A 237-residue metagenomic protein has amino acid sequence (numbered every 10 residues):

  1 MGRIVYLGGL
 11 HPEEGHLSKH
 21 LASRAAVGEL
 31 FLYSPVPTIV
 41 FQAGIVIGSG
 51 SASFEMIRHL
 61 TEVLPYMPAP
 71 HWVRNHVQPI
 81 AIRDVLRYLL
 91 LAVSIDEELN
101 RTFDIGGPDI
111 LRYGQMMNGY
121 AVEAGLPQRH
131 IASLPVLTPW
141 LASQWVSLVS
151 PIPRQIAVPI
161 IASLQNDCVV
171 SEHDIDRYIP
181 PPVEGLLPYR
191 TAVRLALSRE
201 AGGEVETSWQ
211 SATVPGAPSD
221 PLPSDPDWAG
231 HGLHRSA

Functional and structural regions predicted by a protein language model:
M1, G9-H16: NAD(P)H-binding glycine-rich loop region in Rossmannoid oxidoreductase-like domains and their noncatalytic homologs
M1-R3, P35-V36: A short helix->loop->beta-strand "cap" motif at the edges of active sites that frequently abuts
I4-G9, F41-A43: SDR active-site strand-loop-helix element
L10-H11, I45, P135: Conserved beta-strand edge residues that scaffold enzyme active sites
G15-A124, L148-P151: Oxidoreductase cofactor-interface core, primarily capturing Rossmann-like NAD(P)-dependent enzymes
H59, I160-I161: Short, Φ-rich (hydrophobic/aromatic) sequence segments
L91-P159, V170-A237: Mid/C-terminal beta-alpha module of Rossmann-like enzyme folds, strongest in SDR-family dehydrogenases/epimerases
